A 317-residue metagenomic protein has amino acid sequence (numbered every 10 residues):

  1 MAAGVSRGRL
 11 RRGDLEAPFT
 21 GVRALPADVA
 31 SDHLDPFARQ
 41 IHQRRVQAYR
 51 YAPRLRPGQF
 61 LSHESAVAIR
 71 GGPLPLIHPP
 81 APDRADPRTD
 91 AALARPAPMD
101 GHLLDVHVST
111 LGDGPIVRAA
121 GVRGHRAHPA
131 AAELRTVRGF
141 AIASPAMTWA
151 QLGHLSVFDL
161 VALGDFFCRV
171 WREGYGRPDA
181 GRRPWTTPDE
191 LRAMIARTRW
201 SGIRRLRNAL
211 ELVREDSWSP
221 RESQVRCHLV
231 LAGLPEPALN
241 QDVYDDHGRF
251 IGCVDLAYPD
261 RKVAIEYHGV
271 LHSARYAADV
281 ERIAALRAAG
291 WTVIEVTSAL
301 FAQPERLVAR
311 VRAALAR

Functional and structural regions predicted by a protein language model:
M1-G4, Y175-R317: Surface segments flanking catalytic/ligand-binding clefts of nucleic-acid enzymes
M1-S201, R317: Short gly/ser-rich loop at a beta-strand->alpha-helix junction or flexible surface loop bordering the NTP-binding
